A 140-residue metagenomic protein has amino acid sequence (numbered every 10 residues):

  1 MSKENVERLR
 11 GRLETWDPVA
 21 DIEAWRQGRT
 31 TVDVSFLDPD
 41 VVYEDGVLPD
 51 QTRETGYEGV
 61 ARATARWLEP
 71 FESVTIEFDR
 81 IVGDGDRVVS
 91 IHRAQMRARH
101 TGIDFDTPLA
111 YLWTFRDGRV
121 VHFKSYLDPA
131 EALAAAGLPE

Functional and structural regions predicted by a protein language model:
M1-E4, R62-E140: A beta-strand edge to alpha-helix "cap/lid" segment located at domain peripheries
M1-P39, P139: Short acidic-aromatic low-complexity motifs
V6, T15, D33-V34, G56-A61 (+2 more regions): Alpha-helical interaction segments
T15-V19, E44, R97: Alpha-helix C-capping/helix-to-loop hinge sites
I22, P49, V121: Generic anion/oxyanion-binding catalytic loop in active/binding sites
T30-D86: A solvent-exposed, acidic/Ser-Thr-rich amphipathic alpha-helical stretch
